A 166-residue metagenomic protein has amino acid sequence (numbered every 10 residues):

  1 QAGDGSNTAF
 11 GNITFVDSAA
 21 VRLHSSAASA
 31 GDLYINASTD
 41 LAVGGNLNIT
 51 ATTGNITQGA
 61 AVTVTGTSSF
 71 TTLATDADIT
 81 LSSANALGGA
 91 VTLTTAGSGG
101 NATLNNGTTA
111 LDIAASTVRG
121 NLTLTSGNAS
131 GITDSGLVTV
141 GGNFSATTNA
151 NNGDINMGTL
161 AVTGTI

Functional and structural regions predicted by a protein language model:
Q1-I166: Extracellular lectin-like interaction modules
